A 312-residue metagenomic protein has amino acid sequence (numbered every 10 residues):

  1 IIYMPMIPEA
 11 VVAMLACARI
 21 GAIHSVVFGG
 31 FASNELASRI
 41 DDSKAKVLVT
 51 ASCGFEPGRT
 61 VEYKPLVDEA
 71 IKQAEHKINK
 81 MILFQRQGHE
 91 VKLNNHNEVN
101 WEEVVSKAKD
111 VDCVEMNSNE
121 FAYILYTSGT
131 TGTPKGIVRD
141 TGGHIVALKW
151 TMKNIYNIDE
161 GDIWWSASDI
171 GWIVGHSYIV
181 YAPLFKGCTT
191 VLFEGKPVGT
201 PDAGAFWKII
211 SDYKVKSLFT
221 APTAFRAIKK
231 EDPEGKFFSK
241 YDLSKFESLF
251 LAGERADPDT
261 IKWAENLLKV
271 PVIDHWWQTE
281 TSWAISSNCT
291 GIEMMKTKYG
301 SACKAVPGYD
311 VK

Functional and structural regions predicted by a protein language model:
I1-F31, E35-A37, W165-I170: Conserved AMP-binding/adenylate-forming
A13-A18, V67, A182-L184: Short hydrophobic alpha-helical segments of the AMP-binding
C17, F121, T127-T130, M152 (+5 more regions): Conserved S/T- and glycine-rich ATP-binding loop of Class I adenylate-forming
R19-E103, P222: Structural core segment of the AMP-binding/adenylate-forming
M81-F84, H89, L93-Y126, T133 (+3 more regions): Conserved pre-ATP/AMP-binding loop-to-beta segment of ANL
C113-M116, K298-V306: Short Gly/Pro-enriched turn/cap motifs at secondary-structure boundaries
I145-I163, I173-S217, K230-K236: Conserved AMP-binding/adenylation subdomain of ANL enzymes
C188, K216-T220, K229-K296, D310: Gly/Ser/Thr-rich phosphate-binding loop
